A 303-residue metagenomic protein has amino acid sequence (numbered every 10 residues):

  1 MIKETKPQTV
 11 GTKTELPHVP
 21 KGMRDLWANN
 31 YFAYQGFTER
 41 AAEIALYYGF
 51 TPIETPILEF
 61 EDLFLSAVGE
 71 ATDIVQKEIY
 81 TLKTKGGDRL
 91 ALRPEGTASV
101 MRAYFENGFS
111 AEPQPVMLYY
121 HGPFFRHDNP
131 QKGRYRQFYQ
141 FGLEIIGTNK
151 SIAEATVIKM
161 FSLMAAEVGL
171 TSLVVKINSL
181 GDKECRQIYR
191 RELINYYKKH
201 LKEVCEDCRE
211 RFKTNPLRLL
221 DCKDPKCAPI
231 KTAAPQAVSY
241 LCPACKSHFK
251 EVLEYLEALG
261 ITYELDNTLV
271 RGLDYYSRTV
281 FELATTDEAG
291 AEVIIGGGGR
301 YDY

Functional and structural regions predicted by a protein language model:
I2-Y303: TRNA-recognition modules of translation machinery and tRNA-sensing kinases, especially anticodon-binding
